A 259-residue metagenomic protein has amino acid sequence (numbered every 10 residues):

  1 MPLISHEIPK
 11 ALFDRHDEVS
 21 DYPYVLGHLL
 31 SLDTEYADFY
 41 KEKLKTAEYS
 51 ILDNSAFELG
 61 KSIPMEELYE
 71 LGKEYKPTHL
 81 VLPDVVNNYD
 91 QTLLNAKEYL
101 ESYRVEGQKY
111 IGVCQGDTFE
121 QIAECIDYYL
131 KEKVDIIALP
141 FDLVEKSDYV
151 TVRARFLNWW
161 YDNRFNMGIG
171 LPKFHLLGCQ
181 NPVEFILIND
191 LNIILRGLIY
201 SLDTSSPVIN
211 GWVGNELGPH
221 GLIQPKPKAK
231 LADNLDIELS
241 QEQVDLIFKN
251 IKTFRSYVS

Functional and structural regions predicted by a protein language model:
M1-D14, E66-G72, V81, D90 (+4 more regions): Alpha/beta catalytic cores of nucleotide-metabolism and tRNA/nucleoside-modifying enzymes
M1-R104, I193: Non-catalytic, usually N-terminal nucleic-acid engagement modules in DNA/RNA processing proteins
S5-A11, L30-S31, N54-F57, D84-N87 (+4 more regions): Active-site beta-loop-alpha junctions enriched in small/polar residues
L12-F13, D33-A37, F119-A123, R153 (+1 more regions): Short, well-ordered alpha-helical microsegments
Y22, T46-S50, K76-T78, E106-Y110 (+3 more regions): Short, well-ordered coil/turn segments that N-cap beta-strands
D53, G112, Y129, I188: Conserved, mostly hydrophobic/aromatic
I63-P64, Q91-Y99, F119-L130, S147-W160 (+1 more regions): Distinct, well-ordered alpha-helical segments
E74, D117-D142: Alpha/beta enzyme core
